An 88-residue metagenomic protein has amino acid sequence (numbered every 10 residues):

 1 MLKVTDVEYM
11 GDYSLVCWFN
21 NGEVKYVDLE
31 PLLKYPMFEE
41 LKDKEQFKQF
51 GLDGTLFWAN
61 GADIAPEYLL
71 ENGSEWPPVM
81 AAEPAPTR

Functional and structural regions predicted by a protein language model:
M1-R88: Motif-centric detector for short Cys/His coordination patterns
